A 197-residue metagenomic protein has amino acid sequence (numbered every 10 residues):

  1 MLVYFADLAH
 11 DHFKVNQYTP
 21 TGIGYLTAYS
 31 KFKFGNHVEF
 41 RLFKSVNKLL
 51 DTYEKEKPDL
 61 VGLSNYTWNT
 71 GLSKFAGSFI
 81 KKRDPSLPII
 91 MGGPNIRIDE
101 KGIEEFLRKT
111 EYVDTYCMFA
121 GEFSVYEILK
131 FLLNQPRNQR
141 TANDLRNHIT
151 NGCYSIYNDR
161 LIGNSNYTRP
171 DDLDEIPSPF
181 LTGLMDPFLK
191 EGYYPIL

Functional and structural regions predicted by a protein language model:
M1-K14: Nucleotide-activated donor-dependent transferases that construct or modify glycoconjugates
L2-V3, P88, D114-T115, Y193-I196: Beta-sheet entry/capping signal
H12-I23: Glycine- and acidic-residue-enriched helix-capping/strand-helix junction motifs
F13-K14, G71, Y126, D186: Glycine/Thr-rich phosphate-binding loops of Rossmann-like dinucleotide-binding domains
L26-F32: A short, N-terminal amphipathic alpha-helix
Y29, H37-P170: Glycine-rich beta-alpha loop elements in corrinoid/cobalamin-binding modules across cobalamin-dependent enzymes
L173-L197: Radical SAM [4Fe-4S] cluster-binding motif and immediate context
